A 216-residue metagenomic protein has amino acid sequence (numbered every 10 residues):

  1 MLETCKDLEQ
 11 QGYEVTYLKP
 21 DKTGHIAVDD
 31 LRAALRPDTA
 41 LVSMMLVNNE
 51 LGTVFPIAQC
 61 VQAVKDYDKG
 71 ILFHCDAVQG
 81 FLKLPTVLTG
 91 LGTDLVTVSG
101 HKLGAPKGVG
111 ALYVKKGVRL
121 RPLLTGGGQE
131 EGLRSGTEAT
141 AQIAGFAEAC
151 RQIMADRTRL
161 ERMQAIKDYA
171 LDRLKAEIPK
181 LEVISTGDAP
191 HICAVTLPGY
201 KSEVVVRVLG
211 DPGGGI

Functional and structural regions predicted by a protein language model:
M1-I216: Pyridoxal 5′-phosphate
